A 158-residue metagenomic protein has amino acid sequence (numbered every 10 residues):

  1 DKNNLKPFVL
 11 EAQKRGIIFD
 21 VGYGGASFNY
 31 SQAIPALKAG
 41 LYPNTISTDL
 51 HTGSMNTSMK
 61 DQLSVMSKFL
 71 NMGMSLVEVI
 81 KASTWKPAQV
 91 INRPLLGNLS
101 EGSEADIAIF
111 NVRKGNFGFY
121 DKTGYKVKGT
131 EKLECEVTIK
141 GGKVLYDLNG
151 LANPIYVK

Functional and structural regions predicted by a protein language model:
D1-I18, S27-N44: Histidine/acidic residue-rich metal-binding segments in metalloenzymes
N4, S58-D61, T130, E134: Short acidic-hydrophobic sequence patches enriched in Asp/Glu that either
E11-Q13, E101, K128-K132: Solvent-exposed alpha-helices and their adjacent loops that cap or buttress functional pockets in soluble metabolic
I18-G24, N71: C-terminal amphipathic alpha-helical segment
G22-A26, H51-G53: Active-site beta-loop-alpha junctions enriched in small/polar residues
Q32-V112: His/Asp/Glu-enriched, well-ordered alpha-helical/loop segment that forms or immediately abuts the divalent-metal
A105-V157: C-terminal cap of metal-dependent C-N hydrolases
